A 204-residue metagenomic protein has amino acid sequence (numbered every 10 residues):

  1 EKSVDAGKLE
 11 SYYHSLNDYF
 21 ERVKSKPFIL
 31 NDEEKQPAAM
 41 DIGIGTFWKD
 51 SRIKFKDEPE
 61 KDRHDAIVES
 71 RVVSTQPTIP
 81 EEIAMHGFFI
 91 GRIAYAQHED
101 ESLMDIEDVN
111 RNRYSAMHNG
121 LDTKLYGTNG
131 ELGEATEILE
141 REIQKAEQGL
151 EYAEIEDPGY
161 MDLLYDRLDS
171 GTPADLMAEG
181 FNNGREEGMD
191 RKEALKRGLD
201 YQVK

Functional and structural regions predicted by a protein language model:
E1-S74: Loop-rich catalytic cores of soluble enzymes, especially ATP-dependent carboxylate-amine ligases and other
K2-Y12, P37, D41, L132 (+5 more regions): Intrinsic-disorder-associated interaction segments
D5, N31-D32, A38, D50 (+6 more regions): Serine/threonine-rich low-complexity intrinsically disordered regions
S11-Y12, D18, P27, L125 (+4 more regions): Intrinsically disordered, low-complexity N-terminal regions enriched in serine/proline/glycine with scattered basic
L16-N17, V23, D32, E99 (+5 more regions): Generic alpha-helical secondary structure signal
V72-Y165: Substrate-recognition/cap regions that form aromatic- and gly/pro-loop-enriched pockets for small-molecule ligands
T136-K204: C-terminal regions of mature proteins
